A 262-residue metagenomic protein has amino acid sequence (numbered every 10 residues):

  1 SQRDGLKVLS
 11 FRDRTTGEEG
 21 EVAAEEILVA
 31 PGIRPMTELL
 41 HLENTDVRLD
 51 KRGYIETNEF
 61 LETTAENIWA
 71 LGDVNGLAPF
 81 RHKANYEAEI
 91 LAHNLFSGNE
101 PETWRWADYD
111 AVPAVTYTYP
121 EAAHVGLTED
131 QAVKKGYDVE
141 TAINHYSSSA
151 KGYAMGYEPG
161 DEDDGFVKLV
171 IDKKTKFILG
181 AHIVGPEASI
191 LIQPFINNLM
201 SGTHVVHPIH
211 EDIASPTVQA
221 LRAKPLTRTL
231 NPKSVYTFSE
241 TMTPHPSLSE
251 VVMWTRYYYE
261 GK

Functional and structural regions predicted by a protein language model:
Q2-E21, I27: Conserved beta-strand-loop-beta-strand element in the redox core of flavoprotein oxidoreductases
R3, L39, D46-R48, Y157-D164: Short loop/turn motifs at secondary-structure junctions and domain boundaries
K7, E25, E66, G165-V167: Change "...and in nucleic-acid phosphodiester-cleaving endonucleases..." to "...and in nucleic-acid processing enzymes
R12-T16, T63, A122, L127-D130: Flavin (primarily FAD) cofactor-binding/catalytic cores of flavoenzymes
R14, D50, T57-E59, E129 (+1 more regions): Short, acidic, Ser/Thr-enriched surface-loop or helix-capping motifs
G20-P101, P194-S201, P208-A214, Q219-L226: FAD-site-proximal beta/loop scaffold in flavoenzymes
E102-E121: Flexible, acidic loop-helix segments that line cofactor/substrate-binding pockets
T118-T128, V133-K262: Flexible, glycine-rich terminal cap/loop adjacent to redox cofactors in electron-transfer oxidoreductases
